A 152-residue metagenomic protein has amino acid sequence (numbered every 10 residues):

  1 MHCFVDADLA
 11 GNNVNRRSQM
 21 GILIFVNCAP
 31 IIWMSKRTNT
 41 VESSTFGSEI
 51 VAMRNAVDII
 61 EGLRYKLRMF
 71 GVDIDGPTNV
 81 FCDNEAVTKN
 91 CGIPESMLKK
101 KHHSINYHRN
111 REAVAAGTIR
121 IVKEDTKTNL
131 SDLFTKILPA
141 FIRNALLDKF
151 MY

Functional and structural regions predicted by a protein language model:
M1-C3, V80-F81: Residue-level marker for buried hydrophobic side chains located in beta-strands that build the well-ordered beta-sheet
C3-F46: RNase H-like nuclease fold core
N39-Y152: RNase H-like nuclease module associated with reverse transcription
